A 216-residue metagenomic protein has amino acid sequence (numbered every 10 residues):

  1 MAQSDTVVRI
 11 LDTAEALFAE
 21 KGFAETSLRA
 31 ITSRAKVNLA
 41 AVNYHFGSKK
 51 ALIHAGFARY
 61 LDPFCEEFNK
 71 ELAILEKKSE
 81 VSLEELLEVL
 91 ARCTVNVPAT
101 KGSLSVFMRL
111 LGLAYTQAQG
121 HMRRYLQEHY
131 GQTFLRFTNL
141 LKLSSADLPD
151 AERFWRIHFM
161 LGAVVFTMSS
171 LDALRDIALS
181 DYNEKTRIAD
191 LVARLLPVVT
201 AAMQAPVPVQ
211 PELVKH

Functional and structural regions predicted by a protein language model:
M1-S4, E76, V209-H216: N-terminal intrinsically disordered/low-complexity leader segments
V7-D12, F46-N69, A73-E76, E80 (+1 more regions): An amphipathic alpha-helix adjacent to DNA-recognition modules
R9, L17-R59: Helix-turn-helix
K70-F107, I157: Hydrophobic alpha-helical connector segments
E85-V89, A99-E128, D172-D176: Amphipathic alpha-helical segments used for helix-helix packing
L90-T94, M108-Y115, M160, V164 (+1 more regions): Short alpha-helical scaffolding segments that buttress acidic/His motifs in well-ordered protein cores
E128-H216: C-terminal peripheral helix-coil segments that are non-catalytic and often amphipathic
